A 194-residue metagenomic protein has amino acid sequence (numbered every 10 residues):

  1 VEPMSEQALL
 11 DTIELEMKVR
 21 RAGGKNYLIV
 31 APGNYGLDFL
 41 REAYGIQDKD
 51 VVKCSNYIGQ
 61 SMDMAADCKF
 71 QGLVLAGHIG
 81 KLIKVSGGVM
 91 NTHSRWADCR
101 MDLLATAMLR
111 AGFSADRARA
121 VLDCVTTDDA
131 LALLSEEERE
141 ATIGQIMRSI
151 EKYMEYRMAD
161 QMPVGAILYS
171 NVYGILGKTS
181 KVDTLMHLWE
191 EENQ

Functional and structural regions predicted by a protein language model:
V1-Q71, K81-L82, S86-Q194: N-terminal loops that bind phosphate or other acidic moieties and the adjacent beta-alpha structural core
